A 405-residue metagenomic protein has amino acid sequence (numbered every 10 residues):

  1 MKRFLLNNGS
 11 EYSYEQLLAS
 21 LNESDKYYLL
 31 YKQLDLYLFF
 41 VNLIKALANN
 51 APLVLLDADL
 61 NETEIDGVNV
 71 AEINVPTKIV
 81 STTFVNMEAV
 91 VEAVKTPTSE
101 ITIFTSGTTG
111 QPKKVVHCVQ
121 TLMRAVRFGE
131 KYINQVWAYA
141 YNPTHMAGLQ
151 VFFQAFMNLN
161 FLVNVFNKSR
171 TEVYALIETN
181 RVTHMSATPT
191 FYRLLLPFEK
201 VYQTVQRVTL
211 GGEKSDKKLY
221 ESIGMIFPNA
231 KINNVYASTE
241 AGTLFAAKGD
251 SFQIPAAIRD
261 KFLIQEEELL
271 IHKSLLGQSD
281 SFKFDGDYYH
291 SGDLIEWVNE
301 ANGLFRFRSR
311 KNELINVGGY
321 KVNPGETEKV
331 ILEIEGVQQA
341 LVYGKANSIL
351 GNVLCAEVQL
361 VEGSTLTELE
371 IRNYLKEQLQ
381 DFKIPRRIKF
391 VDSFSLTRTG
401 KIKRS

Functional and structural regions predicted by a protein language model:
R3, T82-F104, K131-W137: Conserved pre-ATP/AMP-binding loop-to-beta segment of ANL
S20-L60, Y139-N142: Conserved AMP-binding/adenylate-forming
S99-R127: Conserved AMP-binding A3 loop
M123-V136, T144-H184: Conserved AMP-binding/adenylation subdomain of ANL enzymes
L196-F252: Gly/Ser/Thr-rich phosphate-binding loop
I264-L304, Y320-V322: Conserved ATP/PPi-binding loop(s) of AMP-dependent carboxylate-activating enzymes
G292-K383: AMP-binding/adenylate-forming catalytic core of the ANL superfamily
Q380-K401: AMP-binding/adenylate-forming catalytic domain of the ANL superfamily
